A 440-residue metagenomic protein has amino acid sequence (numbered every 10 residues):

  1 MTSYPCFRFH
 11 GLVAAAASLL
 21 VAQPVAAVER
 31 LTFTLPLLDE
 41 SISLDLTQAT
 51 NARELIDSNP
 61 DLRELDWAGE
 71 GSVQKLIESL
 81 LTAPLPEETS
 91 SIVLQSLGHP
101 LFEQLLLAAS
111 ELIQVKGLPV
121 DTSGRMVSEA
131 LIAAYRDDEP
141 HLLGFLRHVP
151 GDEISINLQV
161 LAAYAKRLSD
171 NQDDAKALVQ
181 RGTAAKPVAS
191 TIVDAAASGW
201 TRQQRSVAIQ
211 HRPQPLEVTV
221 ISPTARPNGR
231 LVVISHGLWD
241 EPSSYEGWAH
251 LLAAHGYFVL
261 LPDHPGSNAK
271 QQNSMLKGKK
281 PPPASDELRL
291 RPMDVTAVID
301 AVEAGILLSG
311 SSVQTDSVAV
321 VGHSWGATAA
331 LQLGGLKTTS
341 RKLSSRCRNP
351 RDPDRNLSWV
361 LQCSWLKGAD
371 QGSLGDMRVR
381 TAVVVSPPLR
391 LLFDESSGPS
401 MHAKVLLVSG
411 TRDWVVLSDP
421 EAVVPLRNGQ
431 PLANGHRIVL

Functional and structural regions predicted by a protein language model:
L31, P36-V188: Mature extracellular/secreted ectodomains of secretory-pathway proteins
A177-P227: N-terminal cap/lid segment of alpha/beta-hydrolase-fold proteins
N228-G237: Short beta-strand element of the alpha/beta-hydrolase
G237, G322-A330: Gly/Ala-rich beta-loop-alpha elbow adjacent to hydrolase catalytic centers
W239, S243-E246, L251, D263-R289: Cap/lid segment of the alpha/beta-hydrolase catalytic domain
P281-G310, T315, Q332, K342-V360: Alpha/beta-hydrolase active-site loop
M401, L407-S409: Short beta-strand/loop motif that positions the catalytic acidic residue of the alpha/beta-hydrolase fold
V415-E421: Conserved alpha/beta-hydrolase "acid-adjacent" motif
